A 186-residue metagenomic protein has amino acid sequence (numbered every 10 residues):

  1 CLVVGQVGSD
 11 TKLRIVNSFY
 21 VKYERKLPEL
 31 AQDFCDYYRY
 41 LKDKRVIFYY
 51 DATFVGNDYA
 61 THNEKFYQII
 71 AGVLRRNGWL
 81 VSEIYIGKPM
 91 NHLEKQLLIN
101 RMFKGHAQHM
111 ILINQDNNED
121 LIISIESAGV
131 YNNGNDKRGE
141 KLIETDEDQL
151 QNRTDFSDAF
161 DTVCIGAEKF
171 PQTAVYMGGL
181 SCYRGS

Functional and structural regions predicted by a protein language model:
C1-G8: Gly/Thr-rich phosphate-binding beta-strand-loop-beta motif of the actin/hexokinase/Hsp70
V4, I47-Y49, S157-C164, C182-G185: Phosphate/NTP-binding elements of NTP-utilizing enzymes
S9-I143, F170: Mg2+-dependent endonuclease catalytic cores in nucleic-acid-processing enzymes, primarily RNase H-like
E94-M102, D155-I165: Glycine-rich phosphate-binding/hydrolytic loop that grips phosphoryl groups
N118-I122, R153-F160: Short amphipathic alpha-helical surface patches that serve as generic macromolecular interface elements
L142-T154: Short, flexible active-site recognition loops that position polar ligands and cofactors
C164-S186: Acidic two-metal-ion nuclease catalytic site recognized across multiple nuclease folds, prominently DnaQ/RNase D-T
